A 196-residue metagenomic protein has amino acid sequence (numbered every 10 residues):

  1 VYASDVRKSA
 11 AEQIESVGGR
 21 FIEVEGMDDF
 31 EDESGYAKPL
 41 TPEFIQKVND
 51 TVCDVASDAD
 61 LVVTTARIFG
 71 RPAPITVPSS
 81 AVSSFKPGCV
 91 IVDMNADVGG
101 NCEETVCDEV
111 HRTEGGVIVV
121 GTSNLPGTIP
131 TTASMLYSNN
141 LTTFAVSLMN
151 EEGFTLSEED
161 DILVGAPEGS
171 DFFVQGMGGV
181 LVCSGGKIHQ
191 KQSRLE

Functional and structural regions predicted by a protein language model:
V1-V55: Glycine-rich phosphate/diphosphate-binding loop of Rossmann-like nucleotide-binding domains
S4, I14-M27, V55-A59, F69 (+4 more regions): Change "in soluble alpha/beta enzymes" to "in soluble alpha/beta proteins
Q13, E33, I75, E103-E104 (+1 more regions): Short Asp/Glu-rich motifs
I22-E23, L40-E43, A81-S84, V110-T113 (+1 more regions): Short, low-complexity, polar/charged sequence segments that are solvent-exposed and flexible
G26-F30, I45-N49, K86-V90, G115-V120 (+1 more regions): Glycine-rich loops and low-complexity Gly/Arg-rich segments that provide flexible linkers or classic glycine-based
E31-S79, S83, T122: A structured beta-alpha segment of the ubiquitous adenosine-cofactor-binding alpha/beta core
L61-V120: ADP-ribose/adenylate-binding Rossmann-like module
A96, G100-E196: Adenosine-phosphate binding glycine-rich loop
